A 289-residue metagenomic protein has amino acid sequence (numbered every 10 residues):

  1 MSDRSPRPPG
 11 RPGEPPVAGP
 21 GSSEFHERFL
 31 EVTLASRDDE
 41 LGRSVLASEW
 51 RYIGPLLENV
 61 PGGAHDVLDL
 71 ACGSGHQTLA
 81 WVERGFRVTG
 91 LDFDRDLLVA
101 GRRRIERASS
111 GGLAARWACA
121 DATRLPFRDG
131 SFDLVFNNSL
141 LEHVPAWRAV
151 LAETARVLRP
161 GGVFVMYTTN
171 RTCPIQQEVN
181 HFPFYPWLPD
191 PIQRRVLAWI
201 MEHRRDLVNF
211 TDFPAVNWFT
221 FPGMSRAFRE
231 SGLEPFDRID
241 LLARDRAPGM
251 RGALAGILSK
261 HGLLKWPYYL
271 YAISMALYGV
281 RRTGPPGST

Functional and structural regions predicted by a protein language model:
M1-T123, L134, L151, I273-A276 (+1 more regions): Conserved N-terminal segment of class I S-adenosyl-L-methionine
Q77, L97, T172-Q177, R244-P248: Short catalytic/ligand-binding loop motif for oxyanion handling, primarily in non-cytosolic enzymes, centered on
R124-D129: Short conserved loop adjoining the S-adenosyl-L-methionine
N137-N138: A short beta-strand submotif of the Rossmann-like class I SAM-dependent methyltransferase core that lines
R148-P160: A short glycine-rich, Lys/Arg-flanked "PGG" loop and its adjoining helix->strand segment in the class I
V163-R195: Conserved class I S-adenosyl-L-methionine
I200-T289: A C-terminal cap/extension of S-adenosyl-L-methionine-dependent methyltransferases that defines the acceptor-substrate
